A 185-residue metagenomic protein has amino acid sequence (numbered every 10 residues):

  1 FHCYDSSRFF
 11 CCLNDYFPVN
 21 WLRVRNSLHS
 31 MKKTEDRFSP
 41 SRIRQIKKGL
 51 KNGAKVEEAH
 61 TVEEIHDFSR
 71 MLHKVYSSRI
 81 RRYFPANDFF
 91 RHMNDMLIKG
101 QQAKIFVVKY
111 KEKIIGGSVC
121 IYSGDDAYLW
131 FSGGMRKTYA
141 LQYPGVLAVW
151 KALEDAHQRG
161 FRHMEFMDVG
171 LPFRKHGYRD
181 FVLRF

Functional and structural regions predicted by a protein language model:
F1-Y4, F166-H176: Conserved beta-strand-loop-alpha-helix junction that forms the acyl-donor binding cleft
H2-L141, D155: A conserved beta-strand-loop-helix scaffold within acyl/acetyltransferase catalytic domains
R8-C12, L171-F185: Short, electropositive alpha-helical surface patch
E57, M164-M167: Short catalytic-loop micro-motif centered on adjacent basic/acidic residues
K99-Q101, G145, K175: Active-site-proximal structural scaffolding
L147-H163: Conserved acyl-CoA
